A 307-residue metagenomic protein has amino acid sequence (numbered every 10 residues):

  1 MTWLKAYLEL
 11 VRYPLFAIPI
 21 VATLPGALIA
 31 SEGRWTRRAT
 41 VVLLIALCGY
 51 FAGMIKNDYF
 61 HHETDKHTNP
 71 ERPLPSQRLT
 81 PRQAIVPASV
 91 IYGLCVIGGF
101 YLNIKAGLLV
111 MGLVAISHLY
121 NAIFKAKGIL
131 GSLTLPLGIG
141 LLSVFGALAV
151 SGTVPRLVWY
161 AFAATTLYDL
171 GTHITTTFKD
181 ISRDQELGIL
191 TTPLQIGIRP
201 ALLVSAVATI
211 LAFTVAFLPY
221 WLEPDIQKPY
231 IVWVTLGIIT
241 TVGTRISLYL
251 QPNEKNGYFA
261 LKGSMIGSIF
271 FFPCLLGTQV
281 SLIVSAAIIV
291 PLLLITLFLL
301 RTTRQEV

Functional and structural regions predicted by a protein language model:
T2-E9, R72-A161: Intramembrane alpha-helical segments
T2-K5, F16, P200, P224-V307: Extended hydrophobic alpha-helices typical of membrane-associated regions
A17-G26, P75, L133-V150, P193-I198 (+1 more regions): Small-residue-rich segments of transmembrane alpha-helices in multi-pass membrane proteins, especially helix faces
P19-F60, Y92-F100, I104-Y120, S143 (+1 more regions): Membrane-embedded alpha-helical segments that form the functional core of polytopic membrane enzymes, especially those
I29-V41, L135-L187, I198-Y220, P224: Functional transmembrane core segments of multi-pass inner-membrane proteins
V42-A46, A106-I116, P136, V158-T166 (+2 more regions): Hydrophobic core segments of alpha-helical transmembrane domains in multi-pass membrane proteins
L44-I45, H62-M111, I189-I238, F270-P273: Multi-pass membrane catalytic core of lipid/isoprenoid biosynthesis enzymes
E63, A115-G128, H173, T177-F178 (+2 more regions): C-terminal ends of transmembrane helices
